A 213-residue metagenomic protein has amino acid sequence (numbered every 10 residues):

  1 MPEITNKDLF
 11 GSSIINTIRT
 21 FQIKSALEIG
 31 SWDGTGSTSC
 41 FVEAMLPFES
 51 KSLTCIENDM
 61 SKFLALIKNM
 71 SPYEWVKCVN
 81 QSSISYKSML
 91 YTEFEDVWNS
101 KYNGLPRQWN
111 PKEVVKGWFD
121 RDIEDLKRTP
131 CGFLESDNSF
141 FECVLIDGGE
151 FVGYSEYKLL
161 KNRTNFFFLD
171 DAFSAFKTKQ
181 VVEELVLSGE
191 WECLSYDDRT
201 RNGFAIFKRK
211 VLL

Functional and structural regions predicted by a protein language model:
M1-F168, A172-L213: A short alpha-helical cap/connector motif
